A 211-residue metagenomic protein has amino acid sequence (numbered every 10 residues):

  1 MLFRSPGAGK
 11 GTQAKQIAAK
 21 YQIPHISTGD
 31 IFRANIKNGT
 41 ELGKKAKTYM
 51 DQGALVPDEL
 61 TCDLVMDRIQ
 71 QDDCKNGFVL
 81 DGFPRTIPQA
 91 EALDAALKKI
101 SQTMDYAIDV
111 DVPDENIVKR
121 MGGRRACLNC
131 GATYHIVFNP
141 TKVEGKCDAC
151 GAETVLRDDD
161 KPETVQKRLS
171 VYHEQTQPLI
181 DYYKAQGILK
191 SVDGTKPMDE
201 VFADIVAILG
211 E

Functional and structural regions predicted by a protein language model:
M1-E211: Glycine-rich phosphate-binding loop of ATP-dependent small-molecule kinases
